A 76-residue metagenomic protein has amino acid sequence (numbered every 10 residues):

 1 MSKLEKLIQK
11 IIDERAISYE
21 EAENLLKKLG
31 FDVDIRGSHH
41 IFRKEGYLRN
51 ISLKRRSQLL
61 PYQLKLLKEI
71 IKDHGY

Functional and structural regions predicted by a protein language model:
M1-I12: Mixed-charge (Asp/Glu-Lys/Arg
K10-L29: Polyanion-binding surface elements
N24, H40, K65-E69: N-terminal, well-ordered alpha-helical segments
L25-I51, R55-R56: A short, structured beta-strand/loop element
R56-Y76: C-terminal structural segments of small proteins and small subunits
